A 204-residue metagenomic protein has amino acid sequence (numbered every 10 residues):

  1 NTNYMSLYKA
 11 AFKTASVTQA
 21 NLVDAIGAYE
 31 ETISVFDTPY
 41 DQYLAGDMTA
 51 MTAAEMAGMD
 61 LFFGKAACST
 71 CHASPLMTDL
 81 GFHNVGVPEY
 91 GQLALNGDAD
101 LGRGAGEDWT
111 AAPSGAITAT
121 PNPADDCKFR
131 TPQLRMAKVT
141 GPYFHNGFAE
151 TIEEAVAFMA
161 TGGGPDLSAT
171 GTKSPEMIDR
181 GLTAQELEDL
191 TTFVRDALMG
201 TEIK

Functional and structural regions predicted by a protein language model:
N1-M56, D60, A73-G81, E176-K204: Post-cleavage N-terminal segment of exported redox proteins
Y29, I33, A137, G162: Phosphate/oxyanion-binding loops and surfaces in catalytic or ligand/nucleic-acid-binding neighborhoods
D41-E150, E154-A157, G164-T170, I203-K204: Short glycine/threonine-rich turn/loop motifs
I152-T191: Active-site pocket scaffolds in enzymes
